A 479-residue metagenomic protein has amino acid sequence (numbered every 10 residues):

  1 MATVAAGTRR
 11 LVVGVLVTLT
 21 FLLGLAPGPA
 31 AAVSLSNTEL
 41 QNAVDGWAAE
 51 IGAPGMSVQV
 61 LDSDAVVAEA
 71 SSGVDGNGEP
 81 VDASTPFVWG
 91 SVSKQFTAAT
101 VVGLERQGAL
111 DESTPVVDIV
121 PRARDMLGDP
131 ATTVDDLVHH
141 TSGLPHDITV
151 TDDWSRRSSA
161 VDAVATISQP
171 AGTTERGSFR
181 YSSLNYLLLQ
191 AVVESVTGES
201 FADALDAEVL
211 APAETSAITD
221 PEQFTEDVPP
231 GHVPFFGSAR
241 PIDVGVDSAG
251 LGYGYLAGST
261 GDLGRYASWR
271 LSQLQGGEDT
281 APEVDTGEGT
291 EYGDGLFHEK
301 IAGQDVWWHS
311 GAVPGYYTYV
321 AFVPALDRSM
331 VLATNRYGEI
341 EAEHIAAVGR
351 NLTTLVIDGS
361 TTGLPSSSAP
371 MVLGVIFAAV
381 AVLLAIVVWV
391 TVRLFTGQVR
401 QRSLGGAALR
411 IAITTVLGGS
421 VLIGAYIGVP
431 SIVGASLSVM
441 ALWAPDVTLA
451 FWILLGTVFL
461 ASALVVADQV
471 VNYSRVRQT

Functional and structural regions predicted by a protein language model:
M1-A32: Secretory targeting and sorting signals
P27-T38, N42-Q59, S71, T85-V88 (+3 more regions): Cross-kingdom Sec-pathway N-terminal secretion signals
A32-D62, V244-T479: Catalytic loop of the DD-peptidase/beta-lactamase superfamily, centered on the K-T-G motif and neighboring
S34-E39, A83, V88-V92, L104-P145 (+4 more regions): Active-site helix/loop module of the DD-peptidase/beta-lactamase fold, centered on the serine-lysine SxxK catalytic
Q41-D45, A98, S113, V134-D135 (+7 more regions): Extracytoplasmic/secreted envelope proteins and their assembly/folding machinery, especially bacterial periplasmic
V66-S72: Amphipathic coiled-coil signal-relay and dimerization helices
V74-N77, Y337-E339: A short acidic/small-residue loop/turn micro-motif
T85, H146-P230, S238-G264: Catalytic-site signature segments of enzymes, centered on catalytic residues
